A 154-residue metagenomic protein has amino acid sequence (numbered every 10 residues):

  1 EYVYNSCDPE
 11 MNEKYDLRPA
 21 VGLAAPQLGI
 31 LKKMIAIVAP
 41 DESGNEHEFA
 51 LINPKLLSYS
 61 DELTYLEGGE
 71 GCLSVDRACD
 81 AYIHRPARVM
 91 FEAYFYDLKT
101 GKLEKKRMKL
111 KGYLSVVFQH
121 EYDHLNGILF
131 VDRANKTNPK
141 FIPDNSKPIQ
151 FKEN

Functional and structural regions predicted by a protein language model:
E1-N154: Positively charged
